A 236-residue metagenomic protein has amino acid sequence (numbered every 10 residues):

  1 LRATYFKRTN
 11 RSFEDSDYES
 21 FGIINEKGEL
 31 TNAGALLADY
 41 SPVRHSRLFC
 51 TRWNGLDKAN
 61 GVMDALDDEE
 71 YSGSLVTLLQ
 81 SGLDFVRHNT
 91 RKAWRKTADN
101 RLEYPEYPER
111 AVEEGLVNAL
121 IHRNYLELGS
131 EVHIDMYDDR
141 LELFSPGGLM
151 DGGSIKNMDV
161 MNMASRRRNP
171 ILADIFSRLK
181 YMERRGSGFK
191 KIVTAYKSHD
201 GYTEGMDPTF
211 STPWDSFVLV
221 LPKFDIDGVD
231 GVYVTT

Functional and structural regions predicted by a protein language model:
L1-S130, M136-Y137, M150-S165, G188 (+1 more regions): Active-site helix-to-loop segments that bind/position phosphate- or nucleotide-bearing substrates and donors across
A35-L37, H133-D135, R140-F144, T209 (+1 more regions): Structured core elements
R44-L48, G153-I155, M161-T236: Flexible, glycine-/charge-rich segments associated with ATP-binding catalytic modules
L126, D139-S145, E183: Cytosolic nucleotide-binding catalytic cores of signal-transduction proteins
S145-M150, D225: Glycine-rich acidic phosphate-binding loop
